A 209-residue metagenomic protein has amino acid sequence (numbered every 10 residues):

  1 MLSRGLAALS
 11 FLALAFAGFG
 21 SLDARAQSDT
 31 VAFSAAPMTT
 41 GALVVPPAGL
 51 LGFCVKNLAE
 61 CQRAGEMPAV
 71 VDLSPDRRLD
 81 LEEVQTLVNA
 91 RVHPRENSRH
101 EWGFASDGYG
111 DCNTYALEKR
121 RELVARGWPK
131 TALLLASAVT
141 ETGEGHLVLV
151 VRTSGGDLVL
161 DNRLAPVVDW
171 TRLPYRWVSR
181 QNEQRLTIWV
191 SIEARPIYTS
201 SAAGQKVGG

Functional and structural regions predicted by a protein language model:
M1-R4: Positively charged n-region of N-terminal signal peptides that target proteins for export
A7-G18: Bacterial N-terminal signal peptides
D23-G209: A structural boundary/capping signal
